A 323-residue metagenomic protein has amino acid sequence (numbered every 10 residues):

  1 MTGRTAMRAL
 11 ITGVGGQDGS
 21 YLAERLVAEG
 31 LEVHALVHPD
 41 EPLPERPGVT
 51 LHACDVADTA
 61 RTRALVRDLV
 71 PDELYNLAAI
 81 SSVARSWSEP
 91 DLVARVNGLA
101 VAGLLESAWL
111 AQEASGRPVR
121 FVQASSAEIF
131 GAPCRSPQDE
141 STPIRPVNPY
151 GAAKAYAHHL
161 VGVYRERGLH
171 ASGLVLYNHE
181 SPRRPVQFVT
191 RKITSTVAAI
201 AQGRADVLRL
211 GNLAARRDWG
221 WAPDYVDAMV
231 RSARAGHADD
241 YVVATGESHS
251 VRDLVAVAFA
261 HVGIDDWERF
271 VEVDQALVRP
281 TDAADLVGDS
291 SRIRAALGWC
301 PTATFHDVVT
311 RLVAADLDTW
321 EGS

Functional and structural regions predicted by a protein language model:
A9-E29: N-terminal Rossmann NAD(P)H-binding glycine-rich loop of SDR-like oxidoreductase domains
L31-E41: Conserved glycine-rich Rossmann-like NAD(P)H-binding loop of the short-chain dehydrogenase/reductase
A53-E73: Conserved Rossmann-fold cofactor-binding substructure of NAD(P)-dependent oxidoreductases
T59, V101-L104, M229: Conserved internal alpha-helix within the Rossmann fold of NAD(P)-dependent oxidoreductases
E73-Y75, V122: N-terminal Rossmann-like NAD(P) cofactor-binding module of classical short-chain dehydrogenase/reductase
L77-S81, S125-S126: Conserved NAD(P)H cofactor-binding loop of Rossmann-fold oxidoreductase domains
S88-E106, G116-Q123, E128-G173, E180-R184: Catalytic helix-loop patch of NAD(P)-dependent Rossmann-fold dehydrogenases
T190-R191, T196-S323: C-terminal substrate-binding subdomain of Rossmann-fold SDR/epimerase-dehydratase oxidoreductases
